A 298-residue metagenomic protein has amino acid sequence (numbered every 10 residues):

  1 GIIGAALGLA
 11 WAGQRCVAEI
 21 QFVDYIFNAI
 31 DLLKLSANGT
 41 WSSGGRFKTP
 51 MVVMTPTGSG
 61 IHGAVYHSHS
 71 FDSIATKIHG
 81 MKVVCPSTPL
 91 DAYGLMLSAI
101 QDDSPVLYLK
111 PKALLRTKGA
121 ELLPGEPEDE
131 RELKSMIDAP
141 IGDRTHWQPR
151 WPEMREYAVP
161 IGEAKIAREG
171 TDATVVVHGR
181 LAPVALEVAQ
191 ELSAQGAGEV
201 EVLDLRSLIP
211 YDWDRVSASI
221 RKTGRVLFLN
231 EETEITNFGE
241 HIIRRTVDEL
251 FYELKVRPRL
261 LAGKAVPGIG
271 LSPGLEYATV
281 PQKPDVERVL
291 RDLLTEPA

Functional and structural regions predicted by a protein language model:
G1-F47, H69-S70, E240: Thiamine diphosphate
G1-I3, I20-N28, T55-P56, V84-S87 (+2 more regions): Active-site nucleophile and cofactor-binding loops and adjacent substrate-binding regions of central metabolic enzymes
G1-I3, P89-A92, R206-D212: Short acidic loop-to-helix transition motifs that present clustered carboxylates
G4-L7, S73, L97, Q190 (+1 more regions): Alpha-helical segments flanking ligand/cofactor-binding loops in enzyme cores
C16-E19, V83-C85, E201, L227-F228: Short hydrophobic alpha-helical runs that function as membrane-insertion/retention elements
G45-D103, G270, V289, L294-T295: Conserved thiamine diphosphate
R46-P56, H62, K112-A113, T117-A298: Thiamine diphosphate
